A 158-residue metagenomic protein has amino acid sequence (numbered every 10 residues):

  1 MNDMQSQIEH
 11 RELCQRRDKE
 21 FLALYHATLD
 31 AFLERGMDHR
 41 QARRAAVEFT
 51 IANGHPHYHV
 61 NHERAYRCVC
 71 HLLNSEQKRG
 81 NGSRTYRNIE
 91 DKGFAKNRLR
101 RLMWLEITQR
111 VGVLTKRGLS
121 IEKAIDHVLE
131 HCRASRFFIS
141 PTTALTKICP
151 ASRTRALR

Functional and structural regions predicted by a protein language model:
M1-E122, I139: Low-complexity, PEST-like segments
T50, A124-R133: Short alpha-helical "recognition helix" segments of helix-turn-helix
T143-R158: C-terminal engagement modules used by replication, chromatin/transcription, nuclear envelope/ESCRT, and ubiquitin
